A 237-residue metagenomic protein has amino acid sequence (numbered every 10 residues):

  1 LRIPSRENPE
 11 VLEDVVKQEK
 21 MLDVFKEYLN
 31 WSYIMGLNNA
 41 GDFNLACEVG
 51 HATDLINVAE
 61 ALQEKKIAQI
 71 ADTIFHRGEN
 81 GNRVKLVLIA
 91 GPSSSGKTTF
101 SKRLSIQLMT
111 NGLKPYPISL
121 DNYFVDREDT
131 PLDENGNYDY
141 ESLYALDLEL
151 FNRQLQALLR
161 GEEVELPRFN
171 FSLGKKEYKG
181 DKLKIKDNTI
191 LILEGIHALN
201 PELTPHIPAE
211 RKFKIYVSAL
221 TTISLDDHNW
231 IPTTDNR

Functional and structural regions predicted by a protein language model:
L1-K65, I70, F75-G78: Auxiliary tRNA-acceptor-end handling modules of aminoacyl-tRNA synthetases
V87-I89: Hydrophobic anchor at the beta1->P-loop junction of P-loop NTPases
S94: Walker A (P-loop) phosphate-binding loop of P-loop NTPases
K97: Conserved lysine of the Walker
I106-Y116: Post-Walker A helix-loop "phosphate-sensing" segment adjacent to the P-loop in P-loop NTPases
Y116-I118, V125-G174, I190: Conserved nucleotide-sensing/catalytic segment adjacent to the nucleotide-binding pocket in NTP-handling enzymes
L193-R237: ATP-dependent NMP and nucleoside kinases share a basic, alpha-helical "lid"
